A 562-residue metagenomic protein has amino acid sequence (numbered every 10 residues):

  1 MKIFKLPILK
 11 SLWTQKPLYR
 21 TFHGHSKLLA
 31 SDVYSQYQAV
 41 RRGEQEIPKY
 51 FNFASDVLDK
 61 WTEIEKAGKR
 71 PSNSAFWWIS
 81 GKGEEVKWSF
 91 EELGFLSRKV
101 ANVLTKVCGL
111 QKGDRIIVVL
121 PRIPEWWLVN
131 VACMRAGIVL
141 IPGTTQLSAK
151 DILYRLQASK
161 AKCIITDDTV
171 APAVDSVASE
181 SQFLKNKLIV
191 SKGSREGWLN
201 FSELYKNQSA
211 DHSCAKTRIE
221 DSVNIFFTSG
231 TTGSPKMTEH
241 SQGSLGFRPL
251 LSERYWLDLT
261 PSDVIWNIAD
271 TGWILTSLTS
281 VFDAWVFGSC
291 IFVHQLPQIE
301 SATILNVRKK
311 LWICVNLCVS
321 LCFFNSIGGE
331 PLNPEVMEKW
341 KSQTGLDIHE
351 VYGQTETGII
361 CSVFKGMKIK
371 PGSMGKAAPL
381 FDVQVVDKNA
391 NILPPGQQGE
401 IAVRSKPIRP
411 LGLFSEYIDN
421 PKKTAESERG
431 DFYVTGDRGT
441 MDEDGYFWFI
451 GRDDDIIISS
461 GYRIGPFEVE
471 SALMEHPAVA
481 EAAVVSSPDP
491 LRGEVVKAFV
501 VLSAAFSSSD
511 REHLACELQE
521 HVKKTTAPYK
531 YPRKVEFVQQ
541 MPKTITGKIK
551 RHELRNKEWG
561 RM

Functional and structural regions predicted by a protein language model:
M1-T21, V131, R135-Y205, I313 (+1 more regions): Structural core segment of the AMP-binding/adenylate-forming
T14-V33, I47-F76, G94-K99: A short N-terminal helical cap/helix-turn-helix that marks the beginning of AMP-binding/adenylate-forming
S55, S72-V131, S148-L153, S202 (+2 more regions): Conserved AMP-binding/adenylate-forming core of the ANL superfamily
K69-S74, I189-G197, E203-F227, G233-S234 (+2 more regions): Conserved pre-ATP/AMP-binding loop-to-beta segment of ANL
S80, L120-P124, V129, I138-Q157 (+4 more regions): ATP-dependent adenylate-forming carboxylate-activation enzymes
L147, Y154, I164-D167, N389 (+8 more regions): AMP-binding/adenylate-forming catalytic core of the ANL superfamily
G246-C314, C322: Conserved AMP-binding/adenylation subdomain of ANL enzymes
V286, V319-K370, D382, N389-N391: Gly/Ser/Thr-rich phosphate-binding loop
